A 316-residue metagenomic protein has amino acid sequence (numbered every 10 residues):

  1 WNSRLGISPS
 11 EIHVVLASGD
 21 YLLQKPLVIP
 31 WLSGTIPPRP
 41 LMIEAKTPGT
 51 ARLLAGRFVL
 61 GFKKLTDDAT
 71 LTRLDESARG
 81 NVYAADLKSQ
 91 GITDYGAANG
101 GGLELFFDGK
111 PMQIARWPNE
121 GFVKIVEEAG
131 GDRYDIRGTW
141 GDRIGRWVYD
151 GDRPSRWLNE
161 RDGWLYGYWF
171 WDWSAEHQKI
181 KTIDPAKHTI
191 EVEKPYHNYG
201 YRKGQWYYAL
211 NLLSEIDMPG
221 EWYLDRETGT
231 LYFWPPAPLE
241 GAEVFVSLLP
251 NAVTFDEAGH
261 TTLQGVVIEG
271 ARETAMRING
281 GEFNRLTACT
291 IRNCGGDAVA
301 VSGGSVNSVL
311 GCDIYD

Functional and structural regions predicted by a protein language model:
W1-G280, R285, R292, A298-A300: Extracellular polysaccharide-degrading/modifying enzymes targeting complex plant/algal/animal polysaccharides
L286-C289, V309: Hydrophobic packing within well-folded, soluble alpha/beta domains
C294-G296, A300-D316: Hydrophobic, small-residue-rich alpha-helical packing segments that form membrane-like cores
